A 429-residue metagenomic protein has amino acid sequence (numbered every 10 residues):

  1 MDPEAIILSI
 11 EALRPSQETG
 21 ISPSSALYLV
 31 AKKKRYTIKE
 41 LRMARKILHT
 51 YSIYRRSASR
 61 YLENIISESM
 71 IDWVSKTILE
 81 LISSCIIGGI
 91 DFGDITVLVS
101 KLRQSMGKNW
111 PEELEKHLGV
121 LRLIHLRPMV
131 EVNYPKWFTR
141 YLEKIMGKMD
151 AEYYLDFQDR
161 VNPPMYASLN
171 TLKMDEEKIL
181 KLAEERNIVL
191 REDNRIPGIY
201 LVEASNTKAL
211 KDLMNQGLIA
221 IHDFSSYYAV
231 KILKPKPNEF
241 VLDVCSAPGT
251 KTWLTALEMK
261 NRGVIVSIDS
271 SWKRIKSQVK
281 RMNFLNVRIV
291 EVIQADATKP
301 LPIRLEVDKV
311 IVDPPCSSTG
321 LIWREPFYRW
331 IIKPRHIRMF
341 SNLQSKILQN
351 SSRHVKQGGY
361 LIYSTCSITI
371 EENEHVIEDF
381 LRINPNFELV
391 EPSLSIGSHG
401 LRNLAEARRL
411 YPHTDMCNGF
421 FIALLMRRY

Functional and structural regions predicted by a protein language model:
M1-Y429: S-adenosylmethionine
